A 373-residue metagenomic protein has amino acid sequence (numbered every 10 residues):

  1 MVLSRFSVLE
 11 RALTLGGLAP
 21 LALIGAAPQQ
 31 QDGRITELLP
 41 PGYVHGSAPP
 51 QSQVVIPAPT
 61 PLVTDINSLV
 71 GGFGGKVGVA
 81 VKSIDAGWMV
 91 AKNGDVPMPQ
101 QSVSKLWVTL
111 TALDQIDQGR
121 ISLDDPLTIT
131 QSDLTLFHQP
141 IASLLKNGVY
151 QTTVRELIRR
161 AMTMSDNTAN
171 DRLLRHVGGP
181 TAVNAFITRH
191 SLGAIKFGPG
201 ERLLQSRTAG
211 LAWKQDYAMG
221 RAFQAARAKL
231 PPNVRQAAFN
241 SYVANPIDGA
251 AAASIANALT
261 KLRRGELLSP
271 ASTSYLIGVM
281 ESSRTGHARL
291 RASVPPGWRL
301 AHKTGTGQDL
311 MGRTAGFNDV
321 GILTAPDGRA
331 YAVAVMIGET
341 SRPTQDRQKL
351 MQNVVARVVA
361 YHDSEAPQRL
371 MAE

Functional and structural regions predicted by a protein language model:
V2-S7, R11, A27-L69, P180 (+2 more regions): Structured C-terminal helix/loop/strand segments within mature extracytoplasmic catalytic/sensor domains
T14-A22: Bacterial N-terminal signal peptides
L21-P28, Q115: Hydrophobic membrane-targeting alpha-helices
Q31-A212: Active-site-adjacent loops and short helices of periplasmic peptidoglycan-processing enzymes
K82-I84, K229, R284: Short, motif-level signal for alpha-helix interfacial/capping segments enriched in acidic residues and aromatics/proline
W88, K146, A237-F239, V335-I337: A short small-residue
A194-A271: Active-site-proximal helix/loop microenvironment of the serine DD-peptidase/beta-lactamase transpeptidase fold
